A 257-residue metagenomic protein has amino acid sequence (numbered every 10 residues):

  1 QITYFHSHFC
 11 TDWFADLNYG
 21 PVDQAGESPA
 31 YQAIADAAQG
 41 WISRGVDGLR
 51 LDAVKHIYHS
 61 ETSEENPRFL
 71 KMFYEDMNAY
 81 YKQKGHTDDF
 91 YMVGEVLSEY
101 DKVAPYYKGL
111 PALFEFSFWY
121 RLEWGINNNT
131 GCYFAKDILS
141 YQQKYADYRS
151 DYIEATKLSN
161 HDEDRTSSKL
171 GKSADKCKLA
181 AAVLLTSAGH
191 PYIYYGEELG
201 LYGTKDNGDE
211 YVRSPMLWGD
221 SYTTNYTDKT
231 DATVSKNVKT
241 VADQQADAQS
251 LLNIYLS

Functional and structural regions predicted by a protein language model:
Q1-K55, K71-A188, D206: Alpha-amylase-like alpha-glycosidases and glucanotransferases acting on alpha-linked glucans and related
E27, Y31, S63-N66, Q244 (+1 more regions): Solvent-exposed, acidic/flexible segments
H59, S98-Y100, G200-L201: Surface-exposed, flexible loop/turn segments at secondary-structure boundaries
S60-R68, D206-N207: Short glycine/threonine-rich loop-to-helix capping motif typified by GTGT followed within a few residues by an Asp-Pro
E61, K102-A104, Y226: Short acidic, gly/pro-rich beta-turn/loop elements at beta-sheet edges and active-site/ligand-binding grooves
E64-F69, D76-Y80, S214-M216: Aromatic-lined substrate-binding rim segments of carbohydrate-active enzymes
Y81-H86, D151, K157-N160, R165 (+1 more regions): Loop/helix patches that line or flank the sugar-binding groove of alpha-linked glycan CAZymes
